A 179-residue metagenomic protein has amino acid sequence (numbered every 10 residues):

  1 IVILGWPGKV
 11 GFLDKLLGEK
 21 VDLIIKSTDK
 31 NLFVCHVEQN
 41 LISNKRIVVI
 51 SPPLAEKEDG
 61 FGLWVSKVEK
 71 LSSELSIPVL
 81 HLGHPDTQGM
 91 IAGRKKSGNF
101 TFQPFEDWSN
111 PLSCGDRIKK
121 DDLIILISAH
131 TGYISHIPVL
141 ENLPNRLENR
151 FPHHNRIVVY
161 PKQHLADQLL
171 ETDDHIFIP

Functional and structural regions predicted by a protein language model:
L4-S113, K119-P179: Intrinsically disordered or low-complexity boundary/linker segments at protein termini and domain junctions
